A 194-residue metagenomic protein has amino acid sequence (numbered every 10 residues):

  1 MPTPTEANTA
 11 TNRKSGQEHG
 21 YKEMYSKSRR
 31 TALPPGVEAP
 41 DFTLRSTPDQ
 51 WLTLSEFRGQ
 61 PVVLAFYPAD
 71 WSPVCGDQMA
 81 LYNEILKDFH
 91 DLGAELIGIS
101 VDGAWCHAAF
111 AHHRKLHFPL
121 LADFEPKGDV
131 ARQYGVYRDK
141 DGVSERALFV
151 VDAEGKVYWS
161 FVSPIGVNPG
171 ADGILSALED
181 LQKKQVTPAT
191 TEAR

Functional and structural regions predicted by a protein language model:
P2-R194: Chalcogenol-based redox active-site neighborhoods
